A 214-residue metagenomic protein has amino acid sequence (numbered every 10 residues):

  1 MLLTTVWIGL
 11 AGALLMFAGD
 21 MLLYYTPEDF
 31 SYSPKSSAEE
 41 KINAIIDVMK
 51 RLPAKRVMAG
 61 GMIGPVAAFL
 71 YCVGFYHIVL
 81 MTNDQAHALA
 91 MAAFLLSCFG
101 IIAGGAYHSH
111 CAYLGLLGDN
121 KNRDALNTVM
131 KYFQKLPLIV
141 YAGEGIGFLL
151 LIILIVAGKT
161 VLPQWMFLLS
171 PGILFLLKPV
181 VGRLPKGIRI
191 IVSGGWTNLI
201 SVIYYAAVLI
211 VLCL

Functional and structural regions predicted by a protein language model:
M1-L214: Hydrophobic, aromatic-enriched alpha-helical segments typical of multi-pass transmembrane helices
